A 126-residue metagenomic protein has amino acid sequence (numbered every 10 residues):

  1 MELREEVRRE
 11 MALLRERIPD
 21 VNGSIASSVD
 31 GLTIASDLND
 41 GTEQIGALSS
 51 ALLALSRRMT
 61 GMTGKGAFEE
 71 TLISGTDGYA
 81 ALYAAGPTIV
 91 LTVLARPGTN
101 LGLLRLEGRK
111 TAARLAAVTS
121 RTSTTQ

Functional and structural regions predicted by a protein language model:
M1-V21, V29-Q126: Acidic, low-complexity cytosolic segments
